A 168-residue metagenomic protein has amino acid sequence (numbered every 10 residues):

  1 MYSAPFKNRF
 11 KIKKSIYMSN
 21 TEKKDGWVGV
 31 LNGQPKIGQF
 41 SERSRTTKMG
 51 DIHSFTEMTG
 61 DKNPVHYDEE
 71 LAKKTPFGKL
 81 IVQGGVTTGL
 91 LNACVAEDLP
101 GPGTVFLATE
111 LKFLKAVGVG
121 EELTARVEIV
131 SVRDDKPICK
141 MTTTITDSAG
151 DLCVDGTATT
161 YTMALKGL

Functional and structural regions predicted by a protein language model:
M1-S19: N-terminal mitochondrial targeting presequence
Y17-F40, V117-L168: HotDog/MaoC-like acyl-thioester-processing domains
S19-V82: Catalytic strand-loop segment that frames the active site of acyl-thioester-processing enzymes
T46, T87, T143: Ser/Thr-centric signal marking residues that sit in or immediately flank functional binding/regulatory motifs
K73-V82, T88-I129: Hydrophobic beta-strand-centered segment that forms part of the acyl-chain substrate-binding groove
